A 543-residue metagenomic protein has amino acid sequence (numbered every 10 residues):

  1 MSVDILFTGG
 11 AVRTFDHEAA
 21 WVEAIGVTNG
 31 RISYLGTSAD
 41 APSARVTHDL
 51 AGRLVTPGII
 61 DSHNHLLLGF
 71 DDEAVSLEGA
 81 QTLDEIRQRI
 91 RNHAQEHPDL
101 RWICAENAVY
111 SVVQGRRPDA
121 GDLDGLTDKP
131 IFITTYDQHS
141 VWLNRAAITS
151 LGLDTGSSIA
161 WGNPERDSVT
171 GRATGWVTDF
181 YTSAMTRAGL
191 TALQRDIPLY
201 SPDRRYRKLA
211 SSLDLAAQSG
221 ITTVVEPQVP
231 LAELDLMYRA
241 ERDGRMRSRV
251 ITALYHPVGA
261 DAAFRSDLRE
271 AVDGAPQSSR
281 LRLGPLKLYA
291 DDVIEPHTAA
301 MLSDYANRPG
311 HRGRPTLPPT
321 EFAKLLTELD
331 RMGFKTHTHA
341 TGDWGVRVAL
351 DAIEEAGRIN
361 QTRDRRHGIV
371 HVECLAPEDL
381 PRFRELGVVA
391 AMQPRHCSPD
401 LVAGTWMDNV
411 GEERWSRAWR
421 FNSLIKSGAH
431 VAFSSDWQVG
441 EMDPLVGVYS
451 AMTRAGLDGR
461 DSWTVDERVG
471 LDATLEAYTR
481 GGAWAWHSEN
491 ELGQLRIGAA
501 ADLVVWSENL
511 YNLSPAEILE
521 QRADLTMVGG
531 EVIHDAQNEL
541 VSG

Functional and structural regions predicted by a protein language model:
V3-T8, R13, H17-D267, G284 (+9 more regions): Divalent metal-binding segments
L35, E106, T134, Q393 (+2 more regions): Residue-level recognition of conserved beta-strand edge/terminus positions
E241-G244, A271-S278, T362, F383-E385: Acidic (Asp/Glu)-rich catalytic clusters
T327-H337, W344-H367, V372, P377-P381 (+2 more regions): His/Asp/Glu-enriched, well-ordered alpha-helical/loop segment that forms or immediately abuts the divalent-metal
V389: Ligand-binding beta-strand-loop-alpha-helix segment within the catalytic cores of soluble metabolic enzymes
L510-E517: Short, Lys/Arg- and Gly-enriched loop/turn segments at beta-strand edges
I533-G543: Generic C-terminal helix-cap and adjacent flexible tail
